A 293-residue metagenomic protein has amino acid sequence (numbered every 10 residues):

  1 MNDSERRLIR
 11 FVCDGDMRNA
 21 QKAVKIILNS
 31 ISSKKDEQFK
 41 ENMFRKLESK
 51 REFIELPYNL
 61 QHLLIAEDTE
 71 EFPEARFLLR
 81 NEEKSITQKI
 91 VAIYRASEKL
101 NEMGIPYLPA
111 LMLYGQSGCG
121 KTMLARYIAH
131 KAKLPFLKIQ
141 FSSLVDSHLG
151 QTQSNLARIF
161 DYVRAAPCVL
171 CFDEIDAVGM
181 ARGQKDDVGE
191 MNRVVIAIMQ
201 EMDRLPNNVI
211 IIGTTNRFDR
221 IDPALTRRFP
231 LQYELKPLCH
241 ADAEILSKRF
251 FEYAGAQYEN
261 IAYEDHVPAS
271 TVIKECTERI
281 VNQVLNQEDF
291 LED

Functional and structural regions predicted by a protein language model:
M1-A92: AAA+ P-loop ATPase mechanoenzymes
N2, C13, A20-V24, L28 (+3 more regions): Conserved AAA+ ATPase small/helical "lid" subdomain
D14-M17, S33-E37, G150-Q153, A165 (+2 more regions): Alpha-helix boundary/capping and short turn/kink residues
D36-E41, E55-N59, L113-A125, Q232 (+2 more regions): Short, charged low-complexity intrinsically disordered segments located at boundaries of structured domains
R76-N81, V188, T215, D265-A269: Conserved phosphate/pyrophosphate-binding and hydrolysis machinery centered on Walker-type P-loop NTPases, extending
E82-S85, A92-E259: Walker A/P-loop NTP-binding motif of AAA+ ATPase domains
T87, E244, I273-C276: Short, amphipathic alpha-helical "lid/cap" segments that border enzyme active or binding sites
